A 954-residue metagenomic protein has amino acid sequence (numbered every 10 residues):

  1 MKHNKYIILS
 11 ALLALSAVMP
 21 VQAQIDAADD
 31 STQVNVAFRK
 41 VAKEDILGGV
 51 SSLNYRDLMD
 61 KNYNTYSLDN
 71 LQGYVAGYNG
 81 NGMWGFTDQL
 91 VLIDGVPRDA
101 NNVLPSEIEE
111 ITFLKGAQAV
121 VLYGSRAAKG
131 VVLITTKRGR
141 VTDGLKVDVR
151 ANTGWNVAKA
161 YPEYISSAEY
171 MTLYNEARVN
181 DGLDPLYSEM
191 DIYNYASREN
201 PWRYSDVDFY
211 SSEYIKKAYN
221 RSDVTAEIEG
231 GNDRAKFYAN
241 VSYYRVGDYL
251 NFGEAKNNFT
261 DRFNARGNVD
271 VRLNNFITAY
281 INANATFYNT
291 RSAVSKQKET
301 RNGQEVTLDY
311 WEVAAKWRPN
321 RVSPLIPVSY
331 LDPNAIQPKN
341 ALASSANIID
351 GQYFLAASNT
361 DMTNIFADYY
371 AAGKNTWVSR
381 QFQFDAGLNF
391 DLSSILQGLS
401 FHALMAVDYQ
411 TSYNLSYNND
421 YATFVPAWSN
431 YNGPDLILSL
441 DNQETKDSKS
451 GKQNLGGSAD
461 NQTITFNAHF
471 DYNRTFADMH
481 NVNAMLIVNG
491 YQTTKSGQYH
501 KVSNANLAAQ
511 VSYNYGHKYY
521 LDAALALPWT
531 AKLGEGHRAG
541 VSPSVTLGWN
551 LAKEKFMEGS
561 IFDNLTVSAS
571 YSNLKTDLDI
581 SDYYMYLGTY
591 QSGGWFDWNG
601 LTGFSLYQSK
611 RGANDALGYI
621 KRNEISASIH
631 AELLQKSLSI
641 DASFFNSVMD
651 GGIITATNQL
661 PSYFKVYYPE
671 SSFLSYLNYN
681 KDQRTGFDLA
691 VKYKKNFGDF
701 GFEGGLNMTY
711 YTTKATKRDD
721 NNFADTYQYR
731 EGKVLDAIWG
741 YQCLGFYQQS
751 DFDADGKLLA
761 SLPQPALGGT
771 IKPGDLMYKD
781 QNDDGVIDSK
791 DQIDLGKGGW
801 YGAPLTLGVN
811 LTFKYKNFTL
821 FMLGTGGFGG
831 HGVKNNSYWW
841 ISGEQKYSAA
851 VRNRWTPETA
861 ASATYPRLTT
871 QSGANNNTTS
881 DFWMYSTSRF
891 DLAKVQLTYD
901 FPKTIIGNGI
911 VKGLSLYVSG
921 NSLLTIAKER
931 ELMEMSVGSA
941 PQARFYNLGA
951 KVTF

Functional and structural regions predicted by a protein language model:
M1-R266, T278-Y280: Short, small/polar-rich motifs associated with maturation and membrane association, primarily at protein termini
V96-R138, A160-Y164, V207-T225, Y244-N282 (+11 more regions): Outer-membrane beta-barrel proteins
G139-L145, D233-R234, F276-I277, V378 (+9 more regions): Short loop/turn motifs that connect adjacent beta-strands in outer-membrane beta-barrel proteins
D148-W202, S295-K296, T300-E312, I654 (+3 more regions): Conserved small-residue
A158, W202-S242, V246-G253, N258-D361 (+8 more regions): Flexible loop and strand-edge segments within Gram-negative outer membrane beta-barrel domains
K216-K236, V241-Y243, L273, N282-N284 (+13 more regions): Outer-membrane beta-barrel transmembrane strands
T363, A367, Y431, P773 (+2 more regions): Extracytoplasmic gating/loop element in the C-terminal half of outer-membrane beta-barrel translocons and assembly
M557-I625, E632, S637-D682: Solvent-exposed loop/turn elements at secondary-structure boundaries
